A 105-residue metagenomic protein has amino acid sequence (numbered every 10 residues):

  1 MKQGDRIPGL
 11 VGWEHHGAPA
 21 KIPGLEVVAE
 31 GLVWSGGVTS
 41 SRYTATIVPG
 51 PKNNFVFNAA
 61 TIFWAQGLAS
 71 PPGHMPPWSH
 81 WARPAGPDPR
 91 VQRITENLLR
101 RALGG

Functional and structural regions predicted by a protein language model:
M1-G105: Extracellular ligand-binding/catalytic regions of CAZymes and related secreted enzymes and adhesion modules
